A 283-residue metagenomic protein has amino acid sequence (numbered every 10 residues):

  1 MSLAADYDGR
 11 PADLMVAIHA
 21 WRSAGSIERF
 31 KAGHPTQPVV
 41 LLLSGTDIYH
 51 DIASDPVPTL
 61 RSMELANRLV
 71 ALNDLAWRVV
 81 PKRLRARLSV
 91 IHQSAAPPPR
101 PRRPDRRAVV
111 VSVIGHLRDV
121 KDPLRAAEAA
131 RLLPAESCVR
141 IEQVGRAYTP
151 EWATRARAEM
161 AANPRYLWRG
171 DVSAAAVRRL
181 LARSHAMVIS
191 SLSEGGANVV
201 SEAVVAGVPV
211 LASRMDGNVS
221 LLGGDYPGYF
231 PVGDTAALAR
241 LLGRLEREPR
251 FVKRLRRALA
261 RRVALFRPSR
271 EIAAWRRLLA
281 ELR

Functional and structural regions predicted by a protein language model:
M63, D171-V172, R179-S184: Short alpha-helical donor nucleotide-sugar binding micro-motif in glycosyltransferases
E64-P98: A short, active-site helix/loop in glycosyltransferases that binds the activated sugar's phosphate group
R102-L133, I141-V144: Conserved donor-binding/catalytic core segment of Leloir-type glycosyltransferases
A153-A175: Nucleotide-activated donor-binding/catalytic signature segment of Leloir-type glycosyltransferases, i.e., the conserved
L192: Aromatic "clamp/platform" in nucleotide-sugar-dependent glycosyltransferases that forms part of the donor/acceptor
P209-A212: Short hydrophobic beta-strand element within catalytic cores of glycosyltransferases and related nucleotide-activated
G224, G228-T235, R244-P249: Conserved acidic donor-binding segment of nucleotide-sugar-dependent glycosyltransferases
R247-A280: A charged, aromatic-enriched C-terminal amphipathic alpha-helix characteristic of glycosyltransferases across folds
